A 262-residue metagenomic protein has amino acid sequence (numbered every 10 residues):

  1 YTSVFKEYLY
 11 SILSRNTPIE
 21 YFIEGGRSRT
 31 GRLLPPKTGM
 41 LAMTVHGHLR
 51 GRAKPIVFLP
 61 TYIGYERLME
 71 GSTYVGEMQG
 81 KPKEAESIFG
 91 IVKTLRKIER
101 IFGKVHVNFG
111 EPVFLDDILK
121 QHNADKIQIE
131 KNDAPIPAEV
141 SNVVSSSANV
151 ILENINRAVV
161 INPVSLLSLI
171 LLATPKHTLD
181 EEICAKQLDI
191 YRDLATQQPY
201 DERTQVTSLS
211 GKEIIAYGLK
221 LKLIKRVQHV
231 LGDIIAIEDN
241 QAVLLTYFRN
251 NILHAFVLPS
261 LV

Functional and structural regions predicted by a protein language model:
Y1-V262: Membrane-interfacial terminal anchoring regions of lipid-handling membrane enzymes
